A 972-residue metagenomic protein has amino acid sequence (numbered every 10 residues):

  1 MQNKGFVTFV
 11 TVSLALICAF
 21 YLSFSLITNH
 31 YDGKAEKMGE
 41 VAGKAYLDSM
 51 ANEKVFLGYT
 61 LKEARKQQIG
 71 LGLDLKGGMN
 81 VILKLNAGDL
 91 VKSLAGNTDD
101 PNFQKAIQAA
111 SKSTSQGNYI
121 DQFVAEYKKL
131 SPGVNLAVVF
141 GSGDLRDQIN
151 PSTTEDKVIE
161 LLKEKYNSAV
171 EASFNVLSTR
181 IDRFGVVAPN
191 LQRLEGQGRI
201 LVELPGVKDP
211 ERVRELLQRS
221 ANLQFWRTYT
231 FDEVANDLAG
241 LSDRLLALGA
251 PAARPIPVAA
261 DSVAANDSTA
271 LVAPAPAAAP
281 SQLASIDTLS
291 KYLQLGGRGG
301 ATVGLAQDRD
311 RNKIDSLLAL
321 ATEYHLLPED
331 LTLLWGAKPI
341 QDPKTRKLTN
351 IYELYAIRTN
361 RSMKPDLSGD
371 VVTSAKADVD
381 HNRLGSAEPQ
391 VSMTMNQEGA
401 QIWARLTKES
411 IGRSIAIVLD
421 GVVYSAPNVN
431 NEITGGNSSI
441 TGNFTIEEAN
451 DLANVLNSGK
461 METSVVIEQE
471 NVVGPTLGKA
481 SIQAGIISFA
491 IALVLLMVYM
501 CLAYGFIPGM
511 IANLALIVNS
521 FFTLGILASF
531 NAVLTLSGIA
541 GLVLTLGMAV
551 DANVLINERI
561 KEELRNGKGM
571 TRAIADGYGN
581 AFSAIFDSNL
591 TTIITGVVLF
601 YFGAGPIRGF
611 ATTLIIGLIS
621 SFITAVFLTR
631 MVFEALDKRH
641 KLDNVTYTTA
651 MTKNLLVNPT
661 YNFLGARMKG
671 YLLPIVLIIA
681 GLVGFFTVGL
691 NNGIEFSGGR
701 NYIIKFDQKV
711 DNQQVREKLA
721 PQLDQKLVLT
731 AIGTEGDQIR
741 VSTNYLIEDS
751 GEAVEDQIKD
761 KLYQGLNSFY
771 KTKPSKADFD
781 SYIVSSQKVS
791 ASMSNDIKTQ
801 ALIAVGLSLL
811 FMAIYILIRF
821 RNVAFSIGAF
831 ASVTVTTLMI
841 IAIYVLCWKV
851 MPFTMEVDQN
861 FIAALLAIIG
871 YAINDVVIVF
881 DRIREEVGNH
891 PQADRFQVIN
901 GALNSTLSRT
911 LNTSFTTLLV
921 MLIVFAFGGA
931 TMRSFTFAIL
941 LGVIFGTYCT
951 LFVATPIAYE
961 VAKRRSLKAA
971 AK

Functional and structural regions predicted by a protein language model:
M1-R65, I69, K92-P101, Q108-V124 (+5 more regions): Interfacial helix-loop-helix hairpins and adjacent transmembrane helices of multi-pass alpha-helical membrane proteins
T8, V518, T523-I526, E562-S583 (+3 more regions): Hydrophobic alpha-helical transmembrane segments of membrane transport and translocation systems, primarily multi-pass
S23-Y31, A51-E53, K66-G77, L83-D420 (+3 more regions): Non-transmembrane, solvent-exposed regions of membrane trafficking/translocation machinery
L177, T476-L496, M548, K568-A604 (+11 more regions): Pore- and gate-forming transmembrane helices of large, multi-pass membrane proteins
E203, G436-S439, E447-L495, K761 (+1 more regions): Juxtamembrane "pre-transmembrane" interface segments
Q390-T394, S481-F522, I526, L590-Y601 (+4 more regions): Internal alpha-helical transmembrane segments of multipass membrane proteins, especially hydrophobic lipid-embedded
L502, F506-I556, S826-R884, F952: Hydrophobic transmembrane alpha-helices and their membrane-interface caps in long multi-pass transport proteins
G547-T591, E634-K641, V845, M851-T913 (+2 more regions): Cytosolic juxtamembrane regions of multi-pass inner-membrane proteins
